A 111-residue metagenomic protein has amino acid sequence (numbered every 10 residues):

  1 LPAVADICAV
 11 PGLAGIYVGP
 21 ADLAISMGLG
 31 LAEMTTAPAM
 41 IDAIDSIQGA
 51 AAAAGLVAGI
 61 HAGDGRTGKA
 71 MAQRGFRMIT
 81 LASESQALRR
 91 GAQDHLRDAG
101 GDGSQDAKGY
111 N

Functional and structural regions predicted by a protein language model:
L1-N111: Expand to "…catalyze enediolate/carbanion chemistry for C-C bond making/breaking, isomerization, decarboxylation
